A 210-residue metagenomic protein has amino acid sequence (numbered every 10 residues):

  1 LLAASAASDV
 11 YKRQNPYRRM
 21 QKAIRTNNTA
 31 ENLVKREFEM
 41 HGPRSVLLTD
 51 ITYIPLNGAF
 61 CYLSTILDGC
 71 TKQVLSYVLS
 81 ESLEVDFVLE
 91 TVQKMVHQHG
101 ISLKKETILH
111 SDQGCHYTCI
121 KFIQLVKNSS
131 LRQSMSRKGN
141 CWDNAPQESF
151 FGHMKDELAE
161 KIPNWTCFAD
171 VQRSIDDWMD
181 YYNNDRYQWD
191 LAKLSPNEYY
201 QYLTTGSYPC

Functional and structural regions predicted by a protein language model:
L1-A7, Y11: Single conserved hydrophobic/aromatic residue that forms the stacking wall/gate of nucleotide- or nucleobase-binding
S5, V34, D50, I66 (+10 more regions): Mobile genetic element proteins and their domesticated derivatives, centered on retroelements and DNA transposons
D9-L48: Charge-mixed, compositionally biased segments that are often intrinsically disordered regulatory tracts
Q21-R25, S111-Q113, C119-I120, M135-D156 (+2 more regions): RNase H-like two-metal-ion nuclease catalytic core shared by retroviral integrases and related mobile-element nucleases
R36-L75, E81-S82: An active-site-proximal beta-strand-loop segment
A59, V78-S102: Active-site beta-loop-alpha junctions of metal-dependent nucleic acid enzymes, especially the RNase H-like/DDE
Q73-Y77, Q133-S136, E160-K161: Short small-residue beta-strand/loop micro-motif enriched in glycine and branched aliphatics
K127-L131, H153-C210: C-terminal domain-tail junction helix/linker
